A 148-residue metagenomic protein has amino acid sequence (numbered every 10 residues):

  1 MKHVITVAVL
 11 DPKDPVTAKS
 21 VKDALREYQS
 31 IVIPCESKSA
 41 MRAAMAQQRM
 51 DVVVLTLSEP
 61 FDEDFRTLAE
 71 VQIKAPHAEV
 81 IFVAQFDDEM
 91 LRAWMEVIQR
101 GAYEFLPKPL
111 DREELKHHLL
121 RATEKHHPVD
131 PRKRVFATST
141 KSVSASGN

Functional and structural regions predicted by a protein language model:
V7, D11-S39: Two-component/phosphorelay signaling modules centered on CheY-like receiver
E36-V52, T56, P60: Acidic, metal-coordinating helix/loop segments flanking the phosphotransfer/catalytic sites of two-component signaling
F65-H77: Short amphipathic alpha-helix used as the core "switch/output" element in two-component signaling
R66, F86-E104: Alpha4 helix (beta4-alpha4-beta5 surface) of REC/receiver domains from two-component response regulators
H77-E89: A short, hydrophobic beta-strand element within the central beta-sheet of small alpha/beta folds
E89, L110-L119: C-terminal output helix
E124-N148: CheY-like receiver
